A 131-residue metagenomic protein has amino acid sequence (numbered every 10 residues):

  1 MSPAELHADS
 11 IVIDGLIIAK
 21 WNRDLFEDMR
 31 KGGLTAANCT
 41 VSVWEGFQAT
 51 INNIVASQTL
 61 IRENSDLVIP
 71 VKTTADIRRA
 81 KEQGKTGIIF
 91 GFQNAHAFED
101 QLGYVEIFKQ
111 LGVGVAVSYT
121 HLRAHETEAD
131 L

Functional and structural regions predicted by a protein language model:
M1-R23: Replace "His-x-His-based motif
S2-E5, D100-Q110: Histidine/acidic residue-rich metal-binding segments in metalloenzymes
L16, T73, G112: Conserved, mostly hydrophobic/aromatic
W21-D24, D28-K31, A36-E106: A metal-dependent hydrolase metal-coordination microenvironment
L34, G112-V113: A structural motif
G114-Y119: Non-cysteine beta-strand/loop elements that form the S-adenosyl-L-methionine
T120-T127: Conserved small/polar residues in nucleotide/adenosyl-binding loops
